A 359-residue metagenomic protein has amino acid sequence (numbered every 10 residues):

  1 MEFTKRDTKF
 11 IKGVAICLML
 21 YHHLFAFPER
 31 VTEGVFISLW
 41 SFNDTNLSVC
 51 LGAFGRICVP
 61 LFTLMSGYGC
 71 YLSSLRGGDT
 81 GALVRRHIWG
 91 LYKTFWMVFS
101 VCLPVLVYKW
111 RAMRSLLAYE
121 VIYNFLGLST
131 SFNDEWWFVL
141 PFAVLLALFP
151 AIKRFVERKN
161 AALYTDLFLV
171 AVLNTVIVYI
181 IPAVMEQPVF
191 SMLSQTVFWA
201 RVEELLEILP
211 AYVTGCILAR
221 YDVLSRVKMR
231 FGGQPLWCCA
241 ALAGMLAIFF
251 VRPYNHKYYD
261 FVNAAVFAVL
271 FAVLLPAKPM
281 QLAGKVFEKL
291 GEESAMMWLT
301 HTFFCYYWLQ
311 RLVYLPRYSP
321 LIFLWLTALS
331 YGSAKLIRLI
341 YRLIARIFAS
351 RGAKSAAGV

Functional and structural regions predicted by a protein language model:
R6-S73, L91-F99, L128-S129, K335 (+1 more regions): Functionally critical transmembrane alpha-helices in membrane proteins and complexes, commonly lining
C17-L24, P104, I122-L128, L167-A183 (+2 more regions): Aromatic-anchored segments of alpha-helical transmembrane domains
D44-N46, G52-T63, L72-S131, G232-A241 (+2 more regions): Transmembrane alpha-helical segments and their boundary/interface "anchor" motifs in multi-pass integral membrane
L47-V59, L128-P141, Y179-V213, L246-L270 (+2 more regions): Interfacial loop-to-helix transition and helix-capping segments at the boundaries of transmembrane helices
S66, I88-S100, P104, L140-A151 (+11 more regions): Hydrophobic, lipid-facing residues on alpha-helical transmembrane segments of integral membrane proteins
C70-G78, Y108, P150-R158, T214-R226 (+5 more regions): Structural signal for the C-terminal ends of transmembrane alpha-helices and the immediately following loop
D134, C239-A349: Alpha-helical transmembrane segments of multi-pass integral membrane proteins
A147-L173, A219-A240: Solvent-exposed interhelical
